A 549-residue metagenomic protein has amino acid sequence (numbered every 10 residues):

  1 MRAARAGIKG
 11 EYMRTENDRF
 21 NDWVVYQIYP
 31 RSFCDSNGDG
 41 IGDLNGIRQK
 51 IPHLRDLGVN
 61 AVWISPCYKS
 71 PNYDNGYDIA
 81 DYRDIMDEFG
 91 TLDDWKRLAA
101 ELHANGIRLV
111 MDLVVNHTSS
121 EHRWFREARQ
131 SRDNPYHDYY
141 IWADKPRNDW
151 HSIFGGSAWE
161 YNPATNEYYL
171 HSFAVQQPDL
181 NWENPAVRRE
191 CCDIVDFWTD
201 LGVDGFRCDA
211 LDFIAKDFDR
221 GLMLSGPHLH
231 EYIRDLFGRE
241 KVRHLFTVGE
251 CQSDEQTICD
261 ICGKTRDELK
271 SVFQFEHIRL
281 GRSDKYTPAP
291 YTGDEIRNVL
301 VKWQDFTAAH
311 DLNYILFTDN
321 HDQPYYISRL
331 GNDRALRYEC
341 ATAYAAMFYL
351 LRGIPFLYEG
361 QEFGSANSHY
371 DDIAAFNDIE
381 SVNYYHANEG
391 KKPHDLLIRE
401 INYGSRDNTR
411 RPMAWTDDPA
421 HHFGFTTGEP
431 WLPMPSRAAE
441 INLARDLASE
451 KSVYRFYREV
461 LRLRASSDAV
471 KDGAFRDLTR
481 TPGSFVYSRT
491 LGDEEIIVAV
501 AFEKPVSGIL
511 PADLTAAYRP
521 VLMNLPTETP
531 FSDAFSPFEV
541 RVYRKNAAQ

Functional and structural regions predicted by a protein language model:
R2-Y12: Short, Lys/Arg-enriched N-terminal segments with co-localized hydrophobic residues within the first ~10-30 amino acids
M13-C192, D196, D200, L211-R266 (+3 more regions): Acidic/aromatic-lined carbohydrate-recognition and catalytic surfaces of CAZymes acting on diverse glycans
E16-N21, E240, G263, N298 (+3 more regions): Loop/helix patches that line or flank the sugar-binding groove of alpha-linked glycan CAZymes
N60, D204, P355: Short acidic/polar active-site loop segments enriched in Thr and Asp
R126-H171, P288-F306, H394-P435: Core domains of carbohydrate- and sulfate-ester-processing enzymes
C251-R352, Y370, A374: Noncatalytic carbohydrate-binding groove/subsite architecture in carbohydrate-active enzymes
P505-L525: Beta-strand-rich binding/interaction modules
E528-Q549: C-terminal beta-strand-rich structural cap/linker in extracellular carbohydrate-active enzymes
